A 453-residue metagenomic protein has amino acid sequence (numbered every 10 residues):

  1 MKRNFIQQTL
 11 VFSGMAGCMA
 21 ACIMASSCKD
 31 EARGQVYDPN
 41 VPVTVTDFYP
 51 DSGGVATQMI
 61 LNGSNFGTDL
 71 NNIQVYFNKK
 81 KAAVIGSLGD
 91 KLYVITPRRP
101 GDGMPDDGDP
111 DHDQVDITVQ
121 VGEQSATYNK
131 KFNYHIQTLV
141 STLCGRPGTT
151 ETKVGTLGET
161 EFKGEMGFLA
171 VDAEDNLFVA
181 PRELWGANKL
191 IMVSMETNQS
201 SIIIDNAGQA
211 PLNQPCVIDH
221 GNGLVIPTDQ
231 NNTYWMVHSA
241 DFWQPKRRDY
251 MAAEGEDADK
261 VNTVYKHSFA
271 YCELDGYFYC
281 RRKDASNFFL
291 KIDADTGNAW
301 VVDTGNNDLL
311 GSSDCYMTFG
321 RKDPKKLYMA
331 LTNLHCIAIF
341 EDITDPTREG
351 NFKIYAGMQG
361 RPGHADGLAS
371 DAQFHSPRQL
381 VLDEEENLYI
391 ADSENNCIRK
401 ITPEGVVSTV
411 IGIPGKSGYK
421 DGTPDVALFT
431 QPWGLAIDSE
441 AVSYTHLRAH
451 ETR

Functional and structural regions predicted by a protein language model:
M1-S26: Sec-dependent bacterial lipoprotein signal peptides
C28-T142, D172, N176-F178: Ser/Thr/Pro-rich low-complexity tracts
L61, I136-E165, T197-Q214, D241-Y265 (+3 more regions): Gly/Pro-rich loop segments of beta-rich domains
F168-L169, P215-V217, F269, M317 (+2 more regions): Hydrophobic core register within WD40 beta-propeller blades
V171-E174, D219-G221, E273-L274, R321-D323 (+2 more regions): Residue-level detector of Asp-centered blade-edge/turn motifs that repeat once per structural unit in beta-propeller
N176-F178, G223-P227, Y277-C280, K326-M329 (+2 more regions): Conserved beta-propeller blade signature
L184-G186, N231-N232, A285-S286, L334-H335 (+1 more regions): Short glycine/acidic-enriched loop and turn motifs that connect beta-strands
T445-T452: Conserved small/polar residues in nucleotide/adenosyl-binding loops
